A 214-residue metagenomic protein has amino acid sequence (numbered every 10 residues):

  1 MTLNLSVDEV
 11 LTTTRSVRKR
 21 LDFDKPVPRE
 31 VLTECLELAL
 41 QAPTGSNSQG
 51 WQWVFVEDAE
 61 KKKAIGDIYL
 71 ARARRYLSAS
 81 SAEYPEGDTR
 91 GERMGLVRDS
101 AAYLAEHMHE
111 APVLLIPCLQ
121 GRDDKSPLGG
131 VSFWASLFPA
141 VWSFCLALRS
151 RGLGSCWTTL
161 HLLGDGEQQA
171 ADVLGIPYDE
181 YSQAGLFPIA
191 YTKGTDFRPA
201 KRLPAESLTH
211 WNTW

Functional and structural regions predicted by a protein language model:
M1-E34, E57, A64-D67, R75: N-terminal accessory segments that position/regulate proteins before the catalytic core
T2-L3, T13, R18-K19, I176-W214: C-terminal helix-cap and adjacent tail motif
C35-L40, L115-D172: Small-aliphatic-rich amphipathic alpha-helix that forms the alpha element of a beta-alpha
L38-L40, R98-Y103, A170-V173, T195: Glycine-rich, charged/polar anion/phosphate-binding loops that engage phosphate groups from diverse ligands
A42-S48: Glycine-rich phosphate/pyrophosphate-binding beta-alpha loops
S48-G50, M108-V113, S182: Short connector loops at helix/strand junctions that flank enzyme active sites, especially segments positioning acidic
F55-A135: Glycine/small-residue-rich phosphate/adenosyl-binding loop
R72, V173-I176: Short, hinge-like loop/turn segments at secondary-structure boundaries
